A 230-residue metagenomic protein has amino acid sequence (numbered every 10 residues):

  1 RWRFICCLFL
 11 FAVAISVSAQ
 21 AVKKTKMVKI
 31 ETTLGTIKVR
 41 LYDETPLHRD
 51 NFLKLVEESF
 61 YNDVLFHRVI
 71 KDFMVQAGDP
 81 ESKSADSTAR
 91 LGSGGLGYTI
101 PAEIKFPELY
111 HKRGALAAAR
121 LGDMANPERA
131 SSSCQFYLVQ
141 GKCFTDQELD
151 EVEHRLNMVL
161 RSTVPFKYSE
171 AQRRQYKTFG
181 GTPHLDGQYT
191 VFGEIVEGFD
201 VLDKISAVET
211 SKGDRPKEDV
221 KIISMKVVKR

Functional and structural regions predicted by a protein language model:
R1-C6: Bacterial N-terminal signal peptides that target proteins for export
C7-F9, S82: A periodicity- and composition-biased signal for non-globular, repetitive helical segments
F9-S18: Hydrophobic h-region of N-terminal signal peptides that target proteins for export in Gram-negative bacteria
V17-R230: Cyclophilin-like peptidyl-prolyl cis-trans isomerases
